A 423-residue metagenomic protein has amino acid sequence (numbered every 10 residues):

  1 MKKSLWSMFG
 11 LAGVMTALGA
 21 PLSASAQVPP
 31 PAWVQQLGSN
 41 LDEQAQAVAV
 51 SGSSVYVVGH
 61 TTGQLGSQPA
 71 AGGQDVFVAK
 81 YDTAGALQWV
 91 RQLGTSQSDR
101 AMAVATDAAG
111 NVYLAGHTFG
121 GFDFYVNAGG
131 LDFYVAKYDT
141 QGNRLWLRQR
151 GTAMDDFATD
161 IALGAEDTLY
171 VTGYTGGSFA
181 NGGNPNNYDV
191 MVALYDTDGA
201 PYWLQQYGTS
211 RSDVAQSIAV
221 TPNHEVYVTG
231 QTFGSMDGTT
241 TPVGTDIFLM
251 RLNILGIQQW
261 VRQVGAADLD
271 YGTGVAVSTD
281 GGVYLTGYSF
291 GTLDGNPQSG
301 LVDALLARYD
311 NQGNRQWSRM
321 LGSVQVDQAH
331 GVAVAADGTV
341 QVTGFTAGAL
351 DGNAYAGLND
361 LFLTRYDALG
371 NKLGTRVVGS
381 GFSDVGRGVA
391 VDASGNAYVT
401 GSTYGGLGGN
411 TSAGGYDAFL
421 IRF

Functional and structural regions predicted by a protein language model:
M1-G10: Bacterial N-terminal signal peptides that target proteins for export
M15-A24: C-terminal segment of classical bacterial N-terminal signal peptides
S25-F423: A sequence-level/structural motif corresponding to short, flexible coil/turn segments enriched in small polar residues
